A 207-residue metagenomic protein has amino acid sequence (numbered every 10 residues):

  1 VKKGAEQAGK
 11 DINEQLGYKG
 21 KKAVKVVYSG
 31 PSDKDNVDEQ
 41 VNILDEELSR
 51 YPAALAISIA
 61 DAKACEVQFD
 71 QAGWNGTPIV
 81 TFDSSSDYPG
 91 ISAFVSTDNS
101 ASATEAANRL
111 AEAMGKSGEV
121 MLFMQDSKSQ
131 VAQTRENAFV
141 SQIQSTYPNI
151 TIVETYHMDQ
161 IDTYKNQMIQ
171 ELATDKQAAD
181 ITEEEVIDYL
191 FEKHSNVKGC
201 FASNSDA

Functional and structural regions predicted by a protein language model:
V1-A207: A residue-level marker of the well-folded mature domains of exported/periplasmic proteins
